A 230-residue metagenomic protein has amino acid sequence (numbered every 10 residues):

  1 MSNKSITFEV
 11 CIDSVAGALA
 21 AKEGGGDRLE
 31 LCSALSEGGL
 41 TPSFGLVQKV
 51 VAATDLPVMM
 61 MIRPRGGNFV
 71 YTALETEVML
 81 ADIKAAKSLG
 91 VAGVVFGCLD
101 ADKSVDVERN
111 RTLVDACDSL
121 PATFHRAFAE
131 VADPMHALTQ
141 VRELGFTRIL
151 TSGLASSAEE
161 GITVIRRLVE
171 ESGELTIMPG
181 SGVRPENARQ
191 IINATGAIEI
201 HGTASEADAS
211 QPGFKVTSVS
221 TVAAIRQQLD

Functional and structural regions predicted by a protein language model:
M1-C11, L19, V51-A52, R189: N-terminal amphipathic alpha-helix/helix-capping segment at the start of soluble metabolic enzymes
I6-I12, L29-L31, V50, V58-I62 (+5 more regions): Hydrophobic faces of well-ordered beta-strands that scaffold small-molecule active sites in alpha/beta enzyme cores
D13-E23, V70-A85, A129-L144, I165-P179 (+1 more regions): Catalytic cores of alpha/beta
S14-A16, S33-L35, P64-G66, D100 (+4 more regions): Active-site-proximal loop/turn and secondary-structure-junction residues that shape catalytic pockets, frequently
V15-G17, G26-R28, L40-T41, V47-V107 (+1 more regions): Active-site beta->alpha loop and helix N-cap motifs at the rims of alpha/beta catalytic domains
R28-L40, A85-K103, F146-G161, T195-V219: Glycine-rich phosphate-binding active-site loops on the catalytic face of alpha/beta enzymes
G39-G66, V105-A127, E160-P185, V216-D230: Alpha-helix-loop-beta-strand connector modules within alpha/beta enzyme cores
K87-T139: Hydrophobic, well-structured mid-protein blocks that either form specific transmembrane helices
